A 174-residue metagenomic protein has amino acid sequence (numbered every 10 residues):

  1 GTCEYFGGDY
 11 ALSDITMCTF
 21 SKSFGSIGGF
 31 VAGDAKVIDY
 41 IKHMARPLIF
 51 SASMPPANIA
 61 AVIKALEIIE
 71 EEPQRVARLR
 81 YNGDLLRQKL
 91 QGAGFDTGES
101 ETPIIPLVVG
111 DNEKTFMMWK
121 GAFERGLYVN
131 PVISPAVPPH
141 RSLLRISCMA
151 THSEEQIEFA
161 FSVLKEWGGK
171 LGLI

Functional and structural regions predicted by a protein language model:
G1-E101, E113: Active-site C-terminal subdomain of aminotransferase-like
A32, K64-I68, L86, M118 (+3 more regions): Short alpha-helical scaffold segments that flank and stabilize functional sites
A57, I69, M118, M149-H152 (+1 more regions): Short alpha-helix boundary/capping motifs
E71-Q74, G110, H152-E155: Alpha-helix N-cap and loop-to-helix initiation/capping positions
A77-L86, Q91-G126, A136, H140-R141 (+1 more regions): Conserved PLP-binding catalytic core of the aspartate aminotransferase-like
E124-L127, A136-I174: PLP-dependent enzyme catalytic core of the Aspartate aminotransferase-like
V132-I133: Cytosolic Rossmann-like ligand/nucleotide-binding regulatory domains
